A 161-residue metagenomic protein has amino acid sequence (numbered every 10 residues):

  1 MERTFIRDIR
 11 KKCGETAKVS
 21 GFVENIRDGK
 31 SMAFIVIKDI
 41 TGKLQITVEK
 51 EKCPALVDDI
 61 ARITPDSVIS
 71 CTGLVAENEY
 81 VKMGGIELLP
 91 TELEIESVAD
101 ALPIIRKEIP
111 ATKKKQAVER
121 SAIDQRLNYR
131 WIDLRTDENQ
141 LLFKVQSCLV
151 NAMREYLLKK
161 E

Functional and structural regions predicted by a protein language model:
M1-K160: Class II aminoacyl-tRNA synthetase catalytic cores and aaRS-like
